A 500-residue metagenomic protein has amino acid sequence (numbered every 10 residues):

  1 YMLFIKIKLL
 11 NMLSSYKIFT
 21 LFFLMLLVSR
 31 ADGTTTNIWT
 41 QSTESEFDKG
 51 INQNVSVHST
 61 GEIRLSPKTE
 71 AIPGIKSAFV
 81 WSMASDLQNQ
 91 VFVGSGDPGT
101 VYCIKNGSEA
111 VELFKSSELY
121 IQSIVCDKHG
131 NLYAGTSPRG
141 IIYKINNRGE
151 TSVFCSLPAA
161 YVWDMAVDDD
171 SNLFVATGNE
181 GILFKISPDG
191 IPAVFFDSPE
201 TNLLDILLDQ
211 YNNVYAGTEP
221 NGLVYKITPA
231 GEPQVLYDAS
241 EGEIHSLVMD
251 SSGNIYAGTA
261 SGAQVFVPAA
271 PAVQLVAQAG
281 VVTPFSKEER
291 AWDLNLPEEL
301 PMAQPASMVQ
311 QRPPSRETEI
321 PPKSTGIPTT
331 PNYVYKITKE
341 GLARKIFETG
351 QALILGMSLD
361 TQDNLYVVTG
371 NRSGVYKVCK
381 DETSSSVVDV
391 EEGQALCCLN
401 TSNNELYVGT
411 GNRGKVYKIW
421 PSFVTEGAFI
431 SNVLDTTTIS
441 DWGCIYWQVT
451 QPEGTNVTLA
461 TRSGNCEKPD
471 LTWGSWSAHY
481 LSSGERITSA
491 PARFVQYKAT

Functional and structural regions predicted by a protein language model:
T35-K68, F184, Y225, R312-T338: Blade/loop signatures of beta-propeller domains
T35-N37, S42-S45, Q53, N371 (+1 more regions): Beta-strand-rich ligand- or partner-binding modules with a strong bias toward extracellular/periplasmic carbohydrate
N37-S45, A260-T329: Short, conserved, GDST-rich strand-edge loop motifs in beta-rich repeat architectures
I72-K76, L113-S117, F154-P158, F195-P199 (+3 more regions): Surface loop/turn motifs at the tips and blade-to-blade linkers of beta-strand repeat domains
W81-S82, Q122-S123, D164, L204-D205 (+4 more regions): Conserved beta-strand position repeated once per blade in WD40 beta-propeller domains
S85-Q88, C126-H129, V167-D170, L208-Y211 (+3 more regions): Residue-level detector of Asp-centered blade-edge/turn motifs that repeat once per structural unit in beta-propeller
Q90-V93, N131-Y133, N172-V175, N213-A216 (+3 more regions): Conserved beta-propeller blade signature
